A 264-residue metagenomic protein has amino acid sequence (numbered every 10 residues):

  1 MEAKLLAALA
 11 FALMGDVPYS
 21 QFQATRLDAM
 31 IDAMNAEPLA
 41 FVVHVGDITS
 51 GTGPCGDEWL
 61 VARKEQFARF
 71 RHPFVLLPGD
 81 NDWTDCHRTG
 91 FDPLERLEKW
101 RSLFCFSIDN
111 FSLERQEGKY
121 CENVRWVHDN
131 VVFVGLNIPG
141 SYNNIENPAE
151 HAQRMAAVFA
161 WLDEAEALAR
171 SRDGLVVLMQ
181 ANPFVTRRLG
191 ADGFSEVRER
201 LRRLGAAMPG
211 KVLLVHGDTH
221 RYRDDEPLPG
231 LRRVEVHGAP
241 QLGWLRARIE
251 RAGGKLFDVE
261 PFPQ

Functional and structural regions predicted by a protein language model:
L5-E58: N-terminal active-site segment of His-dependent metallophosphoesterases
A7, D32-F41, V134, P148-P227: His/acidic metal-ligating clusters that form di-metal
L13, Q23-M30, V45, E58-Q66 (+4 more regions): Stable alpha-helical elements in mature extracytoplasmic
L13-D16, F41-D47, F74-G79, V177-M179 (+2 more regions): Active-site neighborhood of phospho(di)ester-bond hydrolases with catalytic His/Asp-centered motifs
M14-S20, M30-E37, G51, Q66-R69 (+4 more regions): Structured segments of extracytoplasmic/periplasmic soluble domains in secreted or envelope-associated proteins
P54, E58-A157, D224-G253: Extended active-site neighborhood of metal-dependent phosphoesterases/phosphodiesterases
E250-Q264: A short C-terminal boundary segment appended to hydrolase-like catalytic domains
